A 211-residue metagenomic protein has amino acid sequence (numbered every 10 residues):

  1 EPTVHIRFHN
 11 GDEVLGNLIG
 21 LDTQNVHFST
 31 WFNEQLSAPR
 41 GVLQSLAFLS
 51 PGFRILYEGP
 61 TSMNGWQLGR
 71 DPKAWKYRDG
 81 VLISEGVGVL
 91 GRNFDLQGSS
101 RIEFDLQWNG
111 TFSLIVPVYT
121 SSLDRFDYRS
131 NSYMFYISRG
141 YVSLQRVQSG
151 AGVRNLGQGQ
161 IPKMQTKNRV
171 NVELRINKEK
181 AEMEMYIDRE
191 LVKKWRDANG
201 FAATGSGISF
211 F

Functional and structural regions predicted by a protein language model:
I6-F8, N25-W31, A38: SH3/SH3-like beta-barrel fold
F8-G11, Q35-V81, E85, R92-R101 (+1 more regions): Extracellular carbohydrate-recognition regions
H9-G11, W31-N33, Y128, E190: Glycine-centered tight beta-turn/hairpin loop motif at sheet-sheet or coil-to-beta transitions
I83-G152: Secretory/extracellular carbohydrate-interaction modules and structurally similar beta-sandwich "look-alikes"
G88-F94, G157-M164, F211: Beta-strand-rich interaction surfaces with strong enrichment in secreted/lumenal proteins
I102-F104, M164-A198: Carbohydrate-binding surfaces in secreted/extracellular proteins
Q148-N171: Short, aromatic/His-centered strand-loop micro-motif at the edge of beta-sheets
K193-F211: Flexible glycan-contacting loops in extracellular carbohydrate-active proteins
